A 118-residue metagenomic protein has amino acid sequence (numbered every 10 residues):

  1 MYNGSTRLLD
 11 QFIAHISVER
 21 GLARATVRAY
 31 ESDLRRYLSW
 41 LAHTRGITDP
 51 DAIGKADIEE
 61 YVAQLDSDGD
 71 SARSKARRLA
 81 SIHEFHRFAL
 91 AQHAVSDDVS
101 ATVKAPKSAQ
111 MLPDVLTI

Functional and structural regions predicted by a protein language model:
M1-R7: Short, low-complexity, intrinsically disordered N-terminal peptides in bacterial proteins
D10-A25, E31, R35-L112: N-terminal core-binding DNA-recognition domain of tyrosine recombinases/integrases
L112-I118: Long, amphipathic, Lys/Arg-enriched alpha-helical "connector/arm" segment
